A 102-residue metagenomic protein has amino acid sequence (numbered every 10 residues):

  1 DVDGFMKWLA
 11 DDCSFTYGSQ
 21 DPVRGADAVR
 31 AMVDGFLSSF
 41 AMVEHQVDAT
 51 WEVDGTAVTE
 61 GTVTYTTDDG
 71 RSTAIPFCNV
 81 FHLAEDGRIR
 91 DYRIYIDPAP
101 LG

Functional and structural regions predicted by a protein language model:
D1-D12, T16: Short, well-ordered alpha-helical segments enriched in acidic and aromatic residues
T16, R30-G102: A beta-strand edge to alpha-helix "cap/lid" segment located at domain peripheries
S19-P22: Short histidine/acidic/glycine/proline-rich micro-motifs that form metal- and phosphate-coordinating active-site loops
